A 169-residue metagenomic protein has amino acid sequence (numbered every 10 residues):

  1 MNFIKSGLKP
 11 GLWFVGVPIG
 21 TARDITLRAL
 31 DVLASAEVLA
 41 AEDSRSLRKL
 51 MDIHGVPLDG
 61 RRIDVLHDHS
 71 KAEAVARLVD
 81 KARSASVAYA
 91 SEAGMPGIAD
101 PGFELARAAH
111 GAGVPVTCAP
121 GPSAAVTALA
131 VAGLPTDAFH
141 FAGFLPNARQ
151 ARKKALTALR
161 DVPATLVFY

Functional and structural regions predicted by a protein language model:
M1-H67: Glycine-rich, flexible N-terminal cofactor/catalytic loop recognition
N2-G11, V15, S123-Y169: Beta-strand/loop-alpha-helix module characteristic of Rossmann-like adenine-cofactor folds
I19-G20, E92-P96, N147: Short glycine-rich anion-binding loops that position phosphate/pyrophosphate groups of nucleotides and phosphorylated
L33-L39, G113-T117, L166: Short active-site oxyanion
E42, L66, A90, T117-A119 (+1 more regions): Structural motif
M51-D52, H67-K81: Short, structured surface patches at the beginning of a domain
D64-A72, F144-R149: Conserved helicase motor
R83-A142: Short glycine-cluster motifs
